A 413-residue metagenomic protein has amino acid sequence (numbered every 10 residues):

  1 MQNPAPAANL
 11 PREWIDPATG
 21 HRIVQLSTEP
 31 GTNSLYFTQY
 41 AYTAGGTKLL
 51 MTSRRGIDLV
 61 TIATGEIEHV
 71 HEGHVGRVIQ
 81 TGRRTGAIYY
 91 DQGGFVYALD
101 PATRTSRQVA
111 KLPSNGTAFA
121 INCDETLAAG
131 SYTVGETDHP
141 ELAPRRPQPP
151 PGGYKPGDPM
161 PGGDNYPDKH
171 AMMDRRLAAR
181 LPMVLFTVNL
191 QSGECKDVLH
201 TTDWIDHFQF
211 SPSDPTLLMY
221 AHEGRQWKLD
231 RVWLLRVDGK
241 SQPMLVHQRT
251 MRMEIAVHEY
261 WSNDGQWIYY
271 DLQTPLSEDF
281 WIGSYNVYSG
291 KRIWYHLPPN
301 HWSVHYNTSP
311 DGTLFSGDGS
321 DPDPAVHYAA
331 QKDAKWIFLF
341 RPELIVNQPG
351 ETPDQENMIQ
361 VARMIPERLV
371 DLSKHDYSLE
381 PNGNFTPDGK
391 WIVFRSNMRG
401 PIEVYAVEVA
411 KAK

Functional and structural regions predicted by a protein language model:
M1-V24, D174-F186, T352-Q360: Blade/loop signatures of beta-propeller domains
Q2-E13, A18-R55, F208: Beta-strand-rich domains and repeat architectures in extracellular enzymes and scaffolds, especially beta-propellers
Y36-T38, R54-Y97, L112: Blade-loop segments of beta-propeller domains
L49, A87-I88, L127-A128, L217-L218 (+3 more regions): Hydrophobic beta-strand positions that form the internal "hydrophobic ladder" of WD40/Gbeta-like beta-propeller blades
G56-L59, G94-A98, T137-A143, R180-V184 (+5 more regions): Structural motif
H74-G76, R83, Y90-V184, G193 (+1 more regions): Asp-box/WD-like beta-propeller blade repeats and closely related beta-sheet repeat scaffolds
D271, S277-F280, H296-M364: Loop/turn-rich, solvent-exposed surfaces of beta-rich toroidal or solenoidal domains
E380-K413: Blade-level signature of beta-propeller repeat domains, shared across WD40, Kelch, NHL, RCC1 and BNR/Asp-box propellers
